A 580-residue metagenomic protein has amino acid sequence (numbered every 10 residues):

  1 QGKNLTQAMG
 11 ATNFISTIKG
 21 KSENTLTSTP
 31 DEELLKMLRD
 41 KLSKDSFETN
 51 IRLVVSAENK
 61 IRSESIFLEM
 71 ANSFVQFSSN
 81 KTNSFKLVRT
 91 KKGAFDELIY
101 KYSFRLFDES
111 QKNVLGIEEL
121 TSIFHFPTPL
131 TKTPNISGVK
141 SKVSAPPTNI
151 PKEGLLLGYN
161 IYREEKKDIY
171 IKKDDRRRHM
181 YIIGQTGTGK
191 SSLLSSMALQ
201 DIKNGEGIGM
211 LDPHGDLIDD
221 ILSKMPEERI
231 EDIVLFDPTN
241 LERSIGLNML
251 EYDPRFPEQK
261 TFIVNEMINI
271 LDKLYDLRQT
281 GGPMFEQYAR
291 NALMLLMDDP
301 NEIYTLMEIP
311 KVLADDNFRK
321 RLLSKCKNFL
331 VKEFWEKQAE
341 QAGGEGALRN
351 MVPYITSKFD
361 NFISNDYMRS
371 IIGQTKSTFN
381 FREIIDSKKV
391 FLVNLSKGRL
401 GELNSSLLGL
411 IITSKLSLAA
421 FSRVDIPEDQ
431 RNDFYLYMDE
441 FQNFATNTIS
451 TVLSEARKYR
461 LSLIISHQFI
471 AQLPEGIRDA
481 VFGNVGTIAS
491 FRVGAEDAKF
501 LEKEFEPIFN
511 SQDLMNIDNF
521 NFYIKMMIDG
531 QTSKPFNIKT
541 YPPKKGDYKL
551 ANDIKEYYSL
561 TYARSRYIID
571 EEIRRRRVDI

Functional and structural regions predicted by a protein language model:
Q1-M37: Structural signature for extended repeat/solenoid scaffolds and their inter-repeat hinge/linker regions, spanning
G20, K41-R163, S364-D366, N519: An aromatic-glycine-centered, glycine-rich loop/turn in mixed alpha/beta architecture
S28-K41, T188-S196, S377, L473: Short amphipathic beta-strand starts and helix->beta connectors
R39-F47, S196-D201, R478-V481: Short, flexible, solvent-exposed loop/turn segments with mixed acidic/basic and small polar residues
T49-S56, I208-M210, I488-F491: Short cationic amphipathic helices and targeting signals
S73-N80, R105, S110-L115, S223-M225 (+3 more regions): Conserved ATP-driven motor cores of ASCE-family P-loop NTPases powering translocation/secretion/packaging/pilus
L156-K166, K173-D175, M180, Q185-T186 (+5 more regions): P-loop NTPase motor domains
T532, G546-I580: C-terminal anchoring/interaction modules
